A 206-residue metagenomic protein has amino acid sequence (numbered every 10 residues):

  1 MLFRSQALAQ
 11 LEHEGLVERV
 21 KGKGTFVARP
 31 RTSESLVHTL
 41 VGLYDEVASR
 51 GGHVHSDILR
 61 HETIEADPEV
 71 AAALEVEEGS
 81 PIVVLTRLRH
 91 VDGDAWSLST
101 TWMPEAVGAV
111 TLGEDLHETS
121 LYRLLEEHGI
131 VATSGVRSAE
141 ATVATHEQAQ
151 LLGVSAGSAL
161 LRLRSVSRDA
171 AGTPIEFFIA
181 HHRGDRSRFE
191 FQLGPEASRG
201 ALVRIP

Functional and structural regions predicted by a protein language model:
M1-V27: N-terminal helix-turn-helix
R29-P206: All-alpha effector-binding/dimerization core of bacterial HTH-type transcriptional repressors
